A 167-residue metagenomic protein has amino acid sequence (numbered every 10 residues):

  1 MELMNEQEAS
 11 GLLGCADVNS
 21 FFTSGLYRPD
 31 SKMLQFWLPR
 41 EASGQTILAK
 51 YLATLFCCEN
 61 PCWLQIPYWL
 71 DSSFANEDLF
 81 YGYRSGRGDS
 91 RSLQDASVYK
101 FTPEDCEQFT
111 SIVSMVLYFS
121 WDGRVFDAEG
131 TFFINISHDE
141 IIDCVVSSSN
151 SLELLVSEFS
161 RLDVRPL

Functional and structural regions predicted by a protein language model:
M1-L167: Structured alpha/beta or helical-core interaction and ligand-binding surfaces enriched in interleaved
